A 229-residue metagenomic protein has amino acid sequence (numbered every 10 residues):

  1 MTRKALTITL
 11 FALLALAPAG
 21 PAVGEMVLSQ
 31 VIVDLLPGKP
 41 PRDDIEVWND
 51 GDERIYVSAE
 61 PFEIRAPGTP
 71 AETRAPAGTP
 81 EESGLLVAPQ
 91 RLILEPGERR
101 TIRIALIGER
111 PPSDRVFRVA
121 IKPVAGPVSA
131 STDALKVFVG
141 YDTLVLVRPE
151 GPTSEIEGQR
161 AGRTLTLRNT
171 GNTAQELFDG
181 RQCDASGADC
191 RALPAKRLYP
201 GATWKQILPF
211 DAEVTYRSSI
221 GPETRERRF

Functional and structural regions predicted by a protein language model:
M1-T9: Bacterial N-terminal signal peptides that target proteins for export
A17-A19: N-terminal signal peptide c-region/cleavage motif recognized by signal peptidases
V23-D52, R91, E150-R160, A195-L198: Beta-sheet-dominated interaction scaffolds and their linkers
V27, D50-E98: Surface-exposed binding patches on compact interaction domains or structured appendages
G38-D44, E98-R100, D114-R118, A161-R163: Short, solvent-exposed loop/turn segments enriched in Ser/Thr/Gly
V47-G51, L165-T173: Asparagine-centered strand-capping/turn motif at beta-strand->loop junctions
A77-R110, A188-E213: Intrinsically disordered, low-complexity Pro/Gly/Ser/Thr-rich segments with frequent PxxP/GP/PP motifs and embedded
I107-P152, E213-F229: Terminal connector regions
